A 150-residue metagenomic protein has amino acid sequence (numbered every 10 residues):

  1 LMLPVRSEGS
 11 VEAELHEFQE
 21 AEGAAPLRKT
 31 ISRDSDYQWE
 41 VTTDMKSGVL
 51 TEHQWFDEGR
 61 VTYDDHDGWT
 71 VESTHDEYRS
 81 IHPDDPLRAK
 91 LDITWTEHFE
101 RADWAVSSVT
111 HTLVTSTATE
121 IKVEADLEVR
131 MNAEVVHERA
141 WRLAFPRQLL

Functional and structural regions predicted by a protein language model:
L1-L150: Glycine/threonine-rich phosphate-binding loop and adjacent beta-strand/alpha-helix elements that clamp
